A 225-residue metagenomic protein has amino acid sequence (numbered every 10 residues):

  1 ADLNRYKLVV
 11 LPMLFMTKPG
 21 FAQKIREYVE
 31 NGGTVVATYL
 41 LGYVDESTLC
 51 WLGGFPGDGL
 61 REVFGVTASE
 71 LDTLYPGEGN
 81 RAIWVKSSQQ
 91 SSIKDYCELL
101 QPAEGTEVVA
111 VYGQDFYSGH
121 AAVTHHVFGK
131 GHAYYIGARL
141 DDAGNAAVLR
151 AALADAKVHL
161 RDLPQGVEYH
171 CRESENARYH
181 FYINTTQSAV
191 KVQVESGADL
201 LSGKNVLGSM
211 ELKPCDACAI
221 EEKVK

Functional and structural regions predicted by a protein language model:
A1-D2: A short, well-structured beta->alpha microelement
K7: Conserved acidic residues
P12-K225: A conserved amphipathic helix/loop scaffold that creates a polar/acidic microenvironment used either to coordinate
